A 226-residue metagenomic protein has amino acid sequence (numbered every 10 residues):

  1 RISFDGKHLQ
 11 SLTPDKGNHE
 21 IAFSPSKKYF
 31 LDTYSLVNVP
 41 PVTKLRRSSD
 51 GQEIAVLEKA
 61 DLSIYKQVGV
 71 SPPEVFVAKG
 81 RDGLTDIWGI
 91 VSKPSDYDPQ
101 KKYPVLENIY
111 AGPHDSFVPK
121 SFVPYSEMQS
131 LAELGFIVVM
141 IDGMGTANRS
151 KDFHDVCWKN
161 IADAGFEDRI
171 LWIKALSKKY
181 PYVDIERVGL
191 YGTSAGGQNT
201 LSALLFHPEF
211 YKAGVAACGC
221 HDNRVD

Functional and structural regions predicted by a protein language model:
I2-D5, L45-R47: Beta-propeller blade signature
S11-T13, E20-D226: Serine-hydrolase catalytic core recognition
